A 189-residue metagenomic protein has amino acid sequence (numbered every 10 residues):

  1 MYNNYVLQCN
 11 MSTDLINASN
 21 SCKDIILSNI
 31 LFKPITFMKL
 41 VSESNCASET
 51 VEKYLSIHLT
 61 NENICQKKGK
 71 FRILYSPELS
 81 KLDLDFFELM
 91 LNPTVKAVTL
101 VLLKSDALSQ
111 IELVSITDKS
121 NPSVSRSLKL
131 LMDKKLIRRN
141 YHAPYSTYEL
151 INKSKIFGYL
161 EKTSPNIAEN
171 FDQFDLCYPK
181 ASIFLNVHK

Functional and structural regions predicted by a protein language model:
M1-S28, C46, E78-L79, F87 (+4 more regions): Long, low-complexity, charge-rich intrinsically disordered regions
M1-T13, M38, S42, C46-L84: Long, low-complexity, charged/polar intrinsically disordered regions in eukaryotic proteins
A18, L40, V51, L55-H58 (+5 more regions): A compositionally biased, intrinsically disordered/low-complexity signal enriched for hydrophobic/aromatic residues
F32-S44, A107-T117: Short acidic, hydrophobic short linear motifs in intrinsically disordered regions
P34, F71-R72, Y145-T147: A generic structural signal for beta-strand entry/edge sites
E62-I64, A107, L136: Short hinge/loop at the helix->beta-strand junction immediately C-terminal to the helix-turn-helix recognition helix
Q66-K67, Q110, R139-N140: A local structural micro-motif
Y75, N92-P93: Cytosolic juxtamembrane regions of integral membrane proteins
